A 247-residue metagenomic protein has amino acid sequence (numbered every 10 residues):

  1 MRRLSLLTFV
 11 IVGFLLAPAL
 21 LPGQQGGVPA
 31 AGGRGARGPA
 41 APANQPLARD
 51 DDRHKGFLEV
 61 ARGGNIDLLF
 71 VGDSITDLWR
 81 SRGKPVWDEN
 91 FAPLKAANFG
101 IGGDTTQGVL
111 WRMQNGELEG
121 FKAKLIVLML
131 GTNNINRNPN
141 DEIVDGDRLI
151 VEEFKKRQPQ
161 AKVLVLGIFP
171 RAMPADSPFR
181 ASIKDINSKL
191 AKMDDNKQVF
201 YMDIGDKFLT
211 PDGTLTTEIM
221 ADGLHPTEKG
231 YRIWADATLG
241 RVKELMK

Functional and structural regions predicted by a protein language model:
M1-V71, I75-E89, K243-K247: N-terminal secretory targeting modules
G23-A41, K156, Q160-K162, K184 (+2 more regions): Mature soluble domains of exported/periplasmic/lumenal proteins and thiol-rich metal-chelating peptides
G38-P46, R80, N98-G108, N136 (+1 more regions): Acidic/histidine-rich helix-loop elements that form or flank divalent-metal/phosphate-binding sites at the catalytic
G56, I66, F70, D104 (+9 more regions): Extracytoplasmic/secreted proteins, especially bacterial periplasmic and envelope-associated proteins
D67-G72, K95-G100, K124-L130, N134 (+3 more regions): Structural recognition of the beta-strand scaffold that forms the well-ordered cores of secreted hydrolase catalytic
T76, G103, D206: Short, glycine/acidic-enriched loop or turn micro-motifs at the edges of active sites
D77-A92, T106-R148, E153, R157-Q160 (+2 more regions): Oxyanion-hole/transition-state-stabilizing segment in secreted/luminal serine hydrolases and related acyltransferases
P170-K247: Catalytic His-Asp segment of secreted/periplasmic serine-dependent ester chemistry enzymes
